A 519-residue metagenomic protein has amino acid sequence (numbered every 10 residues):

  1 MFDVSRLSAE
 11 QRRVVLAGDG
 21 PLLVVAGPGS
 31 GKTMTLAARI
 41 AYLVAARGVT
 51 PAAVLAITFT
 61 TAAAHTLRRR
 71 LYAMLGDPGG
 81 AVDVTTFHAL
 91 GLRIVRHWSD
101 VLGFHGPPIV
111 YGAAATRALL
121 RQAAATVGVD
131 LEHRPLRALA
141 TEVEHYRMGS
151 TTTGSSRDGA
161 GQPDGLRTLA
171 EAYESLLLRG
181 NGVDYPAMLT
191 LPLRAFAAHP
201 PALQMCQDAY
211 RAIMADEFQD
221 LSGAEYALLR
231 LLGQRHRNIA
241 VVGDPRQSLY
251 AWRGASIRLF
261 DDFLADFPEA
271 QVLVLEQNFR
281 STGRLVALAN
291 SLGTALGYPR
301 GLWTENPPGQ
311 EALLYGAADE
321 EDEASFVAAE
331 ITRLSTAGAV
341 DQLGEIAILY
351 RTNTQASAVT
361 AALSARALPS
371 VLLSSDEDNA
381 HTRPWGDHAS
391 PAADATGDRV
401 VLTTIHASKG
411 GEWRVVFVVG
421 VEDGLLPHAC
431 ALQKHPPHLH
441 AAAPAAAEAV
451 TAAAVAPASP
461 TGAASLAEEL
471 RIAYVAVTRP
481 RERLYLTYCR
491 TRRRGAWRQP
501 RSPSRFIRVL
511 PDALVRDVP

Functional and structural regions predicted by a protein language model:
F2, D19-L22, S30, A41-F196 (+5 more regions): A basic/glycine-biased coupling hinge at the interface between accessory DNA-binding modules
D3-G18, A224: N-terminal pre-P-loop "Q-motif" helix
G27-P28, F59, P245, R351: P-loop (Walker A) phosphate-binding loop of NTP-binding proteins
S30-L36, I40, P268-Q271, Q277-V371: Helicase P-loop NTPase motor core
M74-L75, R235-R253, L264-E276: Conserved phosphoryl-transfer catalytic core
G159, Q342-L343, A356-P369, N379-V518: Conserved helicase C-terminal RecA-like lobe
D208-E225, A240: SF2 helicase catalytic motif II
G223-R237, R258-D262: Short, conserved "post-DEAD/DEAH" coupling segment immediately C-terminal to helicase motif II within the SF2/RecA-like
